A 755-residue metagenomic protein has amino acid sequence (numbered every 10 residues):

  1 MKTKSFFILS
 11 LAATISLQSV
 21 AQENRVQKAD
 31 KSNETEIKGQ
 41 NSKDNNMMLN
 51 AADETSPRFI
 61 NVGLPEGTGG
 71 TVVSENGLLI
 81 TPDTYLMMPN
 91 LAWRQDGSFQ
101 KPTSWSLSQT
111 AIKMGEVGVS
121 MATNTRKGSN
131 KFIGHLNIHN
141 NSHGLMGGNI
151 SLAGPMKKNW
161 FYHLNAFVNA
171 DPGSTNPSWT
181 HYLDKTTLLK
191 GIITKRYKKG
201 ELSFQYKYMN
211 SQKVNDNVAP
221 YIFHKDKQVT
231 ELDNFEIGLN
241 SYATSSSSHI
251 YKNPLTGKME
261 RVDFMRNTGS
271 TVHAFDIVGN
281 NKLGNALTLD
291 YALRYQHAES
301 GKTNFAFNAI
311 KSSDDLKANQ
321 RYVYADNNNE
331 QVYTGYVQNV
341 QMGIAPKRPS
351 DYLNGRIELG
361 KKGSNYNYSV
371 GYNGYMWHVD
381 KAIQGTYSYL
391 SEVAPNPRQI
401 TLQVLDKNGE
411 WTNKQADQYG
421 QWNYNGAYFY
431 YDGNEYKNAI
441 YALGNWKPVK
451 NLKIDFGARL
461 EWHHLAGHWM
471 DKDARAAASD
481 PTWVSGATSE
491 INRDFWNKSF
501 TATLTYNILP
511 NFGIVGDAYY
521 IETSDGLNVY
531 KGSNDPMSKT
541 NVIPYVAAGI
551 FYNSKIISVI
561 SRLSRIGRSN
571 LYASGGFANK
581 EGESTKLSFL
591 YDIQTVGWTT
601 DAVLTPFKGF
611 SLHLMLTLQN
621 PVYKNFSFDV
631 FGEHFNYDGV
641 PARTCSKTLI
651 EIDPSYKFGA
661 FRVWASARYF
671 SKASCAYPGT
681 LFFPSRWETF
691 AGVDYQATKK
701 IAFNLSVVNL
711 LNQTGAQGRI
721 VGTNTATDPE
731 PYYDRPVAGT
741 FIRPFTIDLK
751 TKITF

Functional and structural regions predicted by a protein language model:
Q22, K672-S674, V693-F755: C-terminal beta-signal and adjacent terminal beta-strands/loops of Gram-negative outer-membrane beta-barrel proteins
Q22-K131, A502: Acidic, small-polar-rich N-terminal luminal/periplasmic segments of exported/outer-membrane proteins
I133-H135, H139-D171, T175-Y242, I277-V278: Transmembrane beta-barrel wall of Gram-negative outer-membrane proteins
H139-G147, N169-K199, K213, S247-N280 (+7 more regions): Outer-membrane beta-barrel proteins
T194, E201-D276, G301-I344, T401-N425: Acidic/polar loop-and-plug regions of large Gram-negative outer-membrane beta-barrel proteins
S270-E299, A325-K472, T505-L509, V515-D517 (+3 more regions): Face-selective signature of the C-terminal outer-membrane beta-barrel domain
A427, H464-W483, T488-F500, T505-A548 (+5 more regions): Surface-exposed extracellular loop regions of Gram-negative outer-membrane beta-barrel proteins, predominantly
I556-S558, R562-P678, K699, K750-T754: Gram-negative outer-membrane beta-barrel transporters
